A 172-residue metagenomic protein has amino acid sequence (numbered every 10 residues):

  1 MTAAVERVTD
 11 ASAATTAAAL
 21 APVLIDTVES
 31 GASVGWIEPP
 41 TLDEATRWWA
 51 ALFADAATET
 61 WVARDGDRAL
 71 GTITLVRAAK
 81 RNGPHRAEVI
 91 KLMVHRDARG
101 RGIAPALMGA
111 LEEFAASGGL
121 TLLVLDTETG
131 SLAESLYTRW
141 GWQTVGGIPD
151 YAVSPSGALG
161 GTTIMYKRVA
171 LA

Functional and structural regions predicted by a protein language model:
T2, T9, S154-A172: Terminal substrate-recognition subdomain of acyl/acetyltransferases
A3-K91, H95-R96, M108-A110, F114 (+1 more regions): Acetyl-CoA-dependent GNAT
V94, T127-E128: Short amphipathic helical patch at the helix-1/turn junction of helix-turn-helix
A98-R101: Glycine-rich phosphate-binding loop
A104, M108, G130-A133, P149-S156: Short glycine/proline-centered loop/turn elements that form peptide/ligand docking sites
M108, A115-T127: Conserved GNAT acetyl-CoA-binding A-motif
V124-D126, T138, Q143-G161: Conserved catalytic-core motifs of GNAT/GCN5-like acyltransferases
